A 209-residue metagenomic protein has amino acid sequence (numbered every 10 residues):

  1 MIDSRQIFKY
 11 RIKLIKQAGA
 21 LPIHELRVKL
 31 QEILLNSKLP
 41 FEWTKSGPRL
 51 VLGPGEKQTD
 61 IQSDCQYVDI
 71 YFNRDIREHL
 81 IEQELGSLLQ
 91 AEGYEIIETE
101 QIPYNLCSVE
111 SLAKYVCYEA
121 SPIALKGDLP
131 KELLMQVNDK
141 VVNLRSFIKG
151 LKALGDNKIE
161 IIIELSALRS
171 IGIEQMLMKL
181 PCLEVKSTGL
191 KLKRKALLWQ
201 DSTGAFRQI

Functional and structural regions predicted by a protein language model:
M1-E32: Short, extreme N-terminal leader segments that mark the start of a protein/domain
S4-I7, G19-P22, T44-R49, K126-I209: Core RNA-modification/binding signature centered on pseudouridine synthases
Q6-K16, V68, E110-A124: Short glycine-/aliphatic-rich beta-strand segments at the starts of folded cytosolic domains
V28-P40, Q83-A91, M178-V185: Short, intrinsically disordered, mixed-charge
F41-F72: Short, charge-patterned binding micro-sites
Q62-K114: Ordered, amphipathic secondary-structure segments that act as subunit-interaction surfaces in large macromolecular
Q66-N73, V116-P122, I159-E164: Short cationic amphipathic helices and targeting signals
L106-I123, L198-I209: Short, low-order "capping/linker" segments at domain edges
